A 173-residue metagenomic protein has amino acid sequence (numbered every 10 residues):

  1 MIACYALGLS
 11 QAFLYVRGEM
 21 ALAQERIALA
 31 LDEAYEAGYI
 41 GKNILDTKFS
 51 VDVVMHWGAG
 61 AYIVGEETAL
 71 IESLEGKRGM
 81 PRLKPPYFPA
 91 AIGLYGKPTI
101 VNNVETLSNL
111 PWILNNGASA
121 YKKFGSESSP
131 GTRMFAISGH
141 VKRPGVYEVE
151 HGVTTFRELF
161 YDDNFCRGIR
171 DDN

Functional and structural regions predicted by a protein language model:
M1-G18, R170-D172: Glycine-rich phosphate/pyrophosphate-binding loops and their adjacent beta-strand/loop elements at enzyme active sites
C4, F160-Y161: Residue-level preference for well-ordered alpha-helical positions
R17-L22, G152: Cofactor-cradling patches in redox/metallo enzymes
Q24-H151, D163-N164, I169: Hydrophobic alpha-helical positions that pack around
V153-E158: Short, structural beta-strand-to-alpha-helix junction motif
